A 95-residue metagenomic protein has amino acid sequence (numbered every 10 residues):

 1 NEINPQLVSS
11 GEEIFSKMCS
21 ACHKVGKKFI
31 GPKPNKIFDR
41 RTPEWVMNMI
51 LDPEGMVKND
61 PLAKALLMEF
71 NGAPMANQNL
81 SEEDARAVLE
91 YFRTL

Functional and structural regions predicted by a protein language model:
N1-I14, I30: Electrostatic cytochrome c docking/interface patches
I3-Q6, R41, L80-E83: Short coil/turn linker and secondary-structure boundary residues
G11, F15-V25, V46, V88-F92: The canonical Cys-X-X-Cys-His
H23-K28, D39, L51-P53, R93: Detector for the c-type heme attachment site
I30-I37, G55-A85: Axial heme c-ligation environment in periplasmic c-type cytochrome domains
K36-R40, E44: Active/binding-pocket-proximal capping segment
E44-M49, G72-L95: C-terminal capping alpha-helices of c-type cytochrome domains
